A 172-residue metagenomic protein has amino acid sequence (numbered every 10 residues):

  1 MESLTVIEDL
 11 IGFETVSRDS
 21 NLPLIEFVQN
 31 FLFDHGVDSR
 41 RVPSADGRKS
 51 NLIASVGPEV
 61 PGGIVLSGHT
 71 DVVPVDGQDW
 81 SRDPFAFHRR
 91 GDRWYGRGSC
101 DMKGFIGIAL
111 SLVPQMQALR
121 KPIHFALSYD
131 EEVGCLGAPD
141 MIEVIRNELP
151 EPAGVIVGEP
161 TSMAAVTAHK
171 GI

Functional and structural regions predicted by a protein language model:
M1-S99, A118-L119: Acidic/His- and Gly-rich active-site-bordering loop/insert found across diverse amide/peptide-bond hydrolases
S39-R40, S50-A54, S111-L112, P139-V144: A generic local structural motif
C100, G104-S111, Q117-I172: Fold-level recognition of mixed alpha/beta catalytic cores in primary-metabolism enzymes, strongest
